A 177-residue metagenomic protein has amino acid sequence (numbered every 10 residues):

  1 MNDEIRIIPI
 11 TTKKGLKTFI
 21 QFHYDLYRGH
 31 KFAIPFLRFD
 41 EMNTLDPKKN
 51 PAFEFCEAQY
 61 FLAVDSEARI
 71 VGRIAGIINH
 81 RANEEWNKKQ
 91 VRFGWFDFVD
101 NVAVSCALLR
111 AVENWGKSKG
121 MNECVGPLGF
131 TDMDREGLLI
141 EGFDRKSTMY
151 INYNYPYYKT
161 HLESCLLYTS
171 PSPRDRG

Functional and structural regions predicted by a protein language model:
N2-K48: Short amphipathic alpha-helix that is part of the acyltransferase structural core
L16, I70, H80-N83, D132-D134: Flexible loop/turn segments at secondary-structure boundaries
F19, V112, T169: Aromatic/hydrophobic pocket-lining residues that form π-stacking "cages" and hydrophobic walls in ligand
P47-L62: A short helix-loop-beta-strand connector motif used in the catalytic cores of GNAT acetyltransferases and, in some
K49, I77-R81: Alpha-helical subdomain
L62, R69-I78: Conserved beta-strand in the GNAT
N83-L166: Acyl-donor binding region in acyl/amide transferases
Y168-G177: Single conserved hydrophobic/aromatic residue that forms the stacking wall/gate of nucleotide- or nucleobase-binding
